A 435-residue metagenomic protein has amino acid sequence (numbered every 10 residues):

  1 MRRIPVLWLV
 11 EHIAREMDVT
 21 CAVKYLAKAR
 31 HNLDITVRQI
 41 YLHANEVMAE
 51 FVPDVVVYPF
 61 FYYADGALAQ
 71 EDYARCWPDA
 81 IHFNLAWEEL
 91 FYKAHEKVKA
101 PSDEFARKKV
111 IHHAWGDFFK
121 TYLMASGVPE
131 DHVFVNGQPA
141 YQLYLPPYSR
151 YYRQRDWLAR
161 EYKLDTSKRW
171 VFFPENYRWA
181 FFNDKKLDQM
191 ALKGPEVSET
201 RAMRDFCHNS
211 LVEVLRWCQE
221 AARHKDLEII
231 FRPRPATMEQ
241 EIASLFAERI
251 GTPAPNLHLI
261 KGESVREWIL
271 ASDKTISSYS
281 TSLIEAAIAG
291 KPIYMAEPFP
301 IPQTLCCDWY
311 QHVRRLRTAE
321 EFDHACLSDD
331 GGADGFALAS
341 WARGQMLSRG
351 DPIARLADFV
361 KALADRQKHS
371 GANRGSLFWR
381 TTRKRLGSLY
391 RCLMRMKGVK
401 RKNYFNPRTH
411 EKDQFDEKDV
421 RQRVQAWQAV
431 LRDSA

Functional and structural regions predicted by a protein language model:
M1-D18, V214-K225: A short, flexible N-terminal coil/short beta segment enriched in small residues
P5-R153, A159, F173-N176, A180 (+2 more regions): Active-site and donor-binding regions of nucleotide-sugar-utilizing enzymes
A44, S102, S264-V265, F322: Acidic, amphipathic alpha-helical patches
D54, R107-H112, E228, A271-K274 (+1 more regions): Short active-site oxyanion
R150-A247: Conserved catalytic-core segment of nucleotide-activated headgroup transferases in glycan assembly
R232, A236-I284, I288-A289: Donor nucleotide-activated moiety binding/catalytic core segment of transferases that use nucleotide-activated donors
F246-A247, T252-A254, T281-R349: Catalytic binding pocket for nucleotide-activated donors in carbohydrate/polymer assembly enzymes
D330-A435: C-terminal amphipathic helix plus adjacent low-complexity, charged tail appended to glycosyltransferase catalytic
